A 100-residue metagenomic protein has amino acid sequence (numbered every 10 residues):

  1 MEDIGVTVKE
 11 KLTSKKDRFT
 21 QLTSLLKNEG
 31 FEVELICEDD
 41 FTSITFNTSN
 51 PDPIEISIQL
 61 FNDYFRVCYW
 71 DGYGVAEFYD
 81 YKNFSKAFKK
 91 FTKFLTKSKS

Functional and structural regions predicted by a protein language model:
M1, T96-S100: Short intrinsically disordered terminal tails
M1-N50, Y73: Negatively charged, low-complexity tracts enriched in Asp/Glu with abundant Ser/Thr
K11-K15, F65, F94: Charged, low-complexity, helix-prone segments enriched in Lys/Glu/Asp/Gln
T23, K27, S85-F88, T92 (+1 more regions): Residue-level detector of alpha-helical secondary structure
F46-N47, Y79-D80, F88, K99-S100: Alpha-helix boundary/interfacial micro-motifs
D52-K90: Intrinsically disordered, low-complexity regulatory segments enriched in Ser/Thr/Pro and charged residues
